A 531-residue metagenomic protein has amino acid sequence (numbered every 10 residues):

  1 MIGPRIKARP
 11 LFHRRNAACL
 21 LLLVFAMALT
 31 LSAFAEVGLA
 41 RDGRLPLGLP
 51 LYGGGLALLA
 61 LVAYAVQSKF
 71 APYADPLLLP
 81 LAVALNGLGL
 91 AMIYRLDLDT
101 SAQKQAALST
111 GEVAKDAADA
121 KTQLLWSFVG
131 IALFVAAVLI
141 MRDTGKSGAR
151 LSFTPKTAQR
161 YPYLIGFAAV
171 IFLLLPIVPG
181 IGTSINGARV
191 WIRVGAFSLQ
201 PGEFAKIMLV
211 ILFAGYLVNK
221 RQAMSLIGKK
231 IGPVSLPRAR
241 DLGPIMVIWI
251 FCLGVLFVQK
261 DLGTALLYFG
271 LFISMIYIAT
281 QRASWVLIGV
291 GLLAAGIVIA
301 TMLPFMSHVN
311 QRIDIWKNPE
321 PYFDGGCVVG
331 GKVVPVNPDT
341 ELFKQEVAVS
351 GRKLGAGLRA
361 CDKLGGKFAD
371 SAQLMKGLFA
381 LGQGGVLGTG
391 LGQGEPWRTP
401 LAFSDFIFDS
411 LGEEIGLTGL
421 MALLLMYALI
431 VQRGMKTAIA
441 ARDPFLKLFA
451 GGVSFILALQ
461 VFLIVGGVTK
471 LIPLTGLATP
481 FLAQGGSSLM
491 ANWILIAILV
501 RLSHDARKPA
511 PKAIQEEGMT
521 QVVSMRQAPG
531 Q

Functional and structural regions predicted by a protein language model:
G3, P10, G43, M92: Catalytic-site microenvironment of enzymes that process N-acetyl-hexosamine-containing cell-wall polysaccharides
G3-A8, T30-L31, Q460-Q531: A juxtamembrane structural motif centered on a specific transmembrane helix
P4-F25, Y161: N-terminal membrane topogenic signal
F25-V37, M92: Alpha-helical transmembrane segments of multi-pass membrane proteins
V37-L49: Membrane-helix interface and helix-disruption motif detector
P46-T100, Q105-A369, D409, E413-G467 (+2 more regions): Hydrophobic alpha-helical transmembrane segments of multi-pass inner membrane proteins, especially in bacterial systems
M375-T418, A438: Long extracytoplasmic/lumenal interhelical loops at the membrane interface of multi-pass membrane proteins
R398-T399, S410-E413, V453-L457, F481-S488: Transmembrane helix-bundle signature of multi-pass membrane transporters/permeases
